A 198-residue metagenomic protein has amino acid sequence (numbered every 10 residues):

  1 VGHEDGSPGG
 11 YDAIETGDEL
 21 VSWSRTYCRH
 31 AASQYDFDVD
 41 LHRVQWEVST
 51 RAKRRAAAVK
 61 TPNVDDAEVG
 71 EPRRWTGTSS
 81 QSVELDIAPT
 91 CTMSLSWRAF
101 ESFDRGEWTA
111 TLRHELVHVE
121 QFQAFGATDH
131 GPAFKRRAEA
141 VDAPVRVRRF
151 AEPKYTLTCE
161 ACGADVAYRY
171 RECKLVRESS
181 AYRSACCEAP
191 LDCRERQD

Functional and structural regions predicted by a protein language model:
G2-G106, Q123-D198: Metalloprotease/metallohydrolase-associated module, dominated by Zn2+-dependent proteases
A110-F122: Active-site recognition of the HExxH zinc-binding catalytic motif
